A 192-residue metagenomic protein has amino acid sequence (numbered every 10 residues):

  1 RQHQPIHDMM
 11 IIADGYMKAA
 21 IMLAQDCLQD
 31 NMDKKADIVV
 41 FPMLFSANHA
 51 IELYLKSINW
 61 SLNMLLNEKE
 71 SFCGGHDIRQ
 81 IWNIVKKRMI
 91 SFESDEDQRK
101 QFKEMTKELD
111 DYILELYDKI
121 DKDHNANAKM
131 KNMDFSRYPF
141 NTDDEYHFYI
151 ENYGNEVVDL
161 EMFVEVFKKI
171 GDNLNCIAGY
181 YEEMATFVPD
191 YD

Functional and structural regions predicted by a protein language model:
R1-D192: Domain-scale activation on soluble regions of proteins
